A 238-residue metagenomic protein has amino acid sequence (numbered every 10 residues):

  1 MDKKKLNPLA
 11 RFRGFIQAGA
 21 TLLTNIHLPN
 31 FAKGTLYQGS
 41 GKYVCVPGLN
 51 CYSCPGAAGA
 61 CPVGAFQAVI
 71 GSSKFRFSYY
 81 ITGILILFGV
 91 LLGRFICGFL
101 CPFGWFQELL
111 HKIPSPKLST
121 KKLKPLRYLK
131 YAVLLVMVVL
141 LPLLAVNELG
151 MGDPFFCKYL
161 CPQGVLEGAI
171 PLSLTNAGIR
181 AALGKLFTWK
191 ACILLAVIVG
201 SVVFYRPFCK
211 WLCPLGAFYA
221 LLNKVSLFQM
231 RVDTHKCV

Functional and structural regions predicted by a protein language model:
M1-V238: Non-ligating segments of multi-cofactor redox enzymes
